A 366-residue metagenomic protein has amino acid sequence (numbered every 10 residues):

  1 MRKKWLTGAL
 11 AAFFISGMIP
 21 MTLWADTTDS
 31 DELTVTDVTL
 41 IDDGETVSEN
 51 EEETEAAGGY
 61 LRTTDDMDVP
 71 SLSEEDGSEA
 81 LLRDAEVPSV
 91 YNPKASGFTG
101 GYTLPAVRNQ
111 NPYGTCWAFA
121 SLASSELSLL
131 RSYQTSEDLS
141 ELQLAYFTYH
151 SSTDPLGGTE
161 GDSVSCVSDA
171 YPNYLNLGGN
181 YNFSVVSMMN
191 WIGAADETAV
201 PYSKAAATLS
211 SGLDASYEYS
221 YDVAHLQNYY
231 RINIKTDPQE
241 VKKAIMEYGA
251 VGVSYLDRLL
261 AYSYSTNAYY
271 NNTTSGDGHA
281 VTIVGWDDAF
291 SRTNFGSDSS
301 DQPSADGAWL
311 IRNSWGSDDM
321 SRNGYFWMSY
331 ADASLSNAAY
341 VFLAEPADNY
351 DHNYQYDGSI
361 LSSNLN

Functional and structural regions predicted by a protein language model:
M1-R2: N-terminal secretory signal peptides that target proteins for export/translocation
W5-W24: Sec-dependent N-terminal signal peptides of Gram-positive bacterial secreted proteins and lipoproteins
L10, Y102, P238-Q239: A generic local structural motif
A12-F13, V90, G97, V341: Intrinsic disorder/low-structure terminal segments
I19, A25-A199, E247, G252 (+1 more regions): Structured alpha-helical subdomains that flank or immediately precede key functional sites
A95, P112, W117-E126, A145-D298 (+2 more regions): Predominantly the structural core of cysteine protease catalytic domains
